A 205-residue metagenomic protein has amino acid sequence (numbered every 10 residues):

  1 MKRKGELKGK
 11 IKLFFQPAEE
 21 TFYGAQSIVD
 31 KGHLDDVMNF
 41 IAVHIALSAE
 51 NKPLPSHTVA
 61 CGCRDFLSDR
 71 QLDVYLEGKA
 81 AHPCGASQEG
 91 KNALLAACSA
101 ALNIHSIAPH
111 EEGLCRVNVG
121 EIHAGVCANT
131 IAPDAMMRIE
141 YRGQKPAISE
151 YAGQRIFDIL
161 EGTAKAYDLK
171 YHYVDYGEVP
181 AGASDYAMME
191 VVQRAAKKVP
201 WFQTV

Functional and structural regions predicted by a protein language model:
R3-E121, V126-T130: Histidine/acidic-residue-rich, glycine-tolerant segments that coordinate divalent metal ions
L94-V205: Metal-dependent amide/peptide-bond hydrolase catalytic core, centered on the "pita-bread" metallohydrolase fold
